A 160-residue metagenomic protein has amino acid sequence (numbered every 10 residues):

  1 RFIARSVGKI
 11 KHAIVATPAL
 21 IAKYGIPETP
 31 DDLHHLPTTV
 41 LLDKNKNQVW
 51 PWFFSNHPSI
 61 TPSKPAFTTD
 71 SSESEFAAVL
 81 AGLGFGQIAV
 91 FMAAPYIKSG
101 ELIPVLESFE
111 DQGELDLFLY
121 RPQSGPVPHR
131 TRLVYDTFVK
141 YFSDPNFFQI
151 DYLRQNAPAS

Functional and structural regions predicted by a protein language model:
R1-T69: Acidic, Gly/Pro-rich loop/turn segments at junctions of secondary structure
A4-V7, G100-D111: Short beta-strand->loop
R5, D31, F76-A77, R132: Alpha-helical segments flanking ligand/cofactor-binding loops in enzyme cores
P18, V90-F91, F109: Short secondary-structure boundary segments
D70-S71, A89: Short loop/turn segments at beta->alpha junctions
F76-L102: A ligand-binding cleft/hinge motif common to bilobed small-molecule-binding domains
A94, S99, F109-S160: C-terminal effector-binding regulatory domain of bacterial HTH transcription factors
